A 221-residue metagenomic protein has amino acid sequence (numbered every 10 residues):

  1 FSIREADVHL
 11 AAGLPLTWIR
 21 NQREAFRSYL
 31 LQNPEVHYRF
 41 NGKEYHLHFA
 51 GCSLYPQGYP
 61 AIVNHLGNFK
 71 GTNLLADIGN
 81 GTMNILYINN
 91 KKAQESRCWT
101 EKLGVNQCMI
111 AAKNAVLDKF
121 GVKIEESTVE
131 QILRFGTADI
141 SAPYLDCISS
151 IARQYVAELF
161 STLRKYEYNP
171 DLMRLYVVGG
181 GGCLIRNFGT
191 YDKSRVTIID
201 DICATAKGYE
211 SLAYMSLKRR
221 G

Functional and structural regions predicted by a protein language model:
F1-N73, K92-Q107, S127-G221: Nucleotide/phosphate-binding catalytic cleft detector across ATP-hydrolyzing and phosphate-transferring enzymes
A76: Phosphate-handling catalytic cores of nucleic-acid transaction enzymes
M83-Y87: Short beta-strand scaffold segments in enzyme catalytic cores
K113-K119: Acidic, metal/cofactor-coordinating or nucleic-acid-engaging core segments within structured domains
F120-I124: Short, basic interhelical loop/turn and adjoining N-cap of the next helix at nucleic-acid- or acidic-partner-contacting
